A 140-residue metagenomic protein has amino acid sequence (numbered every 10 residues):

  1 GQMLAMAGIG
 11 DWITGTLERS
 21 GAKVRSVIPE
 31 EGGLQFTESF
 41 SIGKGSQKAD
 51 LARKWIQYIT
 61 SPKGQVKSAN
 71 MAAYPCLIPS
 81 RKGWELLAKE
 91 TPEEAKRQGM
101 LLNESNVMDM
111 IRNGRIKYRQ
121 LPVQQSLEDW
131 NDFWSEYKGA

Functional and structural regions predicted by a protein language model:
G1-P29: Ligand-binding pocket segment of bilobal, Venus flytrap-like solute-binding proteins
Q2, G10, L17-E18, K44 (+3 more regions): Sec/Tat-exported extracytoplasmic proteins
G8-I9, F36, W130, W134: Tryptophan-centered motif/residue detector
G10-T14, S39, A52, I56: A general structural signal for well-ordered alpha-helical packing
S20-K44: Periplasmic-binding protein-like
L34, G43-I111: Mature extracytoplasmic/periplasmic domains
V107-A140: Conserved C-terminal helix/tail region of periplasmic/extracytoplasmic solute-binding proteins
